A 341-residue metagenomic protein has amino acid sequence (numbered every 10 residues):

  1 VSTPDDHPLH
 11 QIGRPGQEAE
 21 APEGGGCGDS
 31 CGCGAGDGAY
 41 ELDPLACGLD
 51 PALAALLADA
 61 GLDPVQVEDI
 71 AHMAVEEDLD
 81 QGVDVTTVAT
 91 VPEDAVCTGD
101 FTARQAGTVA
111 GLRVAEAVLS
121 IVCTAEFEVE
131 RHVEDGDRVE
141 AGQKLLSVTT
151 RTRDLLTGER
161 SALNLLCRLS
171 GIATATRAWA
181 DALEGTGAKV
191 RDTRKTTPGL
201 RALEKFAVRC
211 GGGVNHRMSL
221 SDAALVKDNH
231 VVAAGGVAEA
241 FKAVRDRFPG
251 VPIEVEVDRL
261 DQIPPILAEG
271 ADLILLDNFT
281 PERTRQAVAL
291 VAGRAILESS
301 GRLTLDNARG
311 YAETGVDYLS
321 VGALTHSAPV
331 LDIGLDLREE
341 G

Functional and structural regions predicted by a protein language model:
V1-S2, E313: Intrinsically disordered/low-complexity terminal segments and short unstructured peptides
S2-Y40: Histidine-centered metal-binding segments
C27, C33, E41-E269, L273 (+5 more regions): Acidic/glycine-rich phosphate/pyrophosphate-binding loops and surrounding catalytic core that coordinate Mg2+
L276: Active-site core of metal-dependent hydrolases
A323-G341: Short, charged, intrinsically disordered terminal tails
